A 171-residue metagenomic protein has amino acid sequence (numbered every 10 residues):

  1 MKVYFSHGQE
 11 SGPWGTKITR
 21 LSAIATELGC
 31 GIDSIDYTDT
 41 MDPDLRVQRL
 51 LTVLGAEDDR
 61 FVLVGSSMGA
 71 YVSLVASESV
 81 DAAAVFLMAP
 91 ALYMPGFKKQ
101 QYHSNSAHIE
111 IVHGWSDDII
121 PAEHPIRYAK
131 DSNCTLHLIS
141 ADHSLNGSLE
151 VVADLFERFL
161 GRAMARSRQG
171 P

Functional and structural regions predicted by a protein language model:
M1-D58: Active-site catalytic motif of lipid deacylating hydrolases and related acyltransferases
W14, D118-H124: Conserved alpha/beta-hydrolase "acid-adjacent" motif
T19, H124, N146-R162: Post-His helix in hydrolase/transferase enzymes
I35-Y37, L136-H143: Short glycine-rich catalytic loops that host catalytic nucleophiles or stabilize transition states across multiple
D44, I119, A141-L155: Catalytic histidine-centered segment of alpha/beta-hydrolase-like enzymes
L63-L74: Gly/Ala-rich beta-loop-alpha elbow adjacent to hydrolase catalytic centers
D81-Y93: A conserved short beta-strand
S104-S106, E110-H113, D117: Short beta-strand/loop motif that positions the catalytic acidic residue of the alpha/beta-hydrolase fold
